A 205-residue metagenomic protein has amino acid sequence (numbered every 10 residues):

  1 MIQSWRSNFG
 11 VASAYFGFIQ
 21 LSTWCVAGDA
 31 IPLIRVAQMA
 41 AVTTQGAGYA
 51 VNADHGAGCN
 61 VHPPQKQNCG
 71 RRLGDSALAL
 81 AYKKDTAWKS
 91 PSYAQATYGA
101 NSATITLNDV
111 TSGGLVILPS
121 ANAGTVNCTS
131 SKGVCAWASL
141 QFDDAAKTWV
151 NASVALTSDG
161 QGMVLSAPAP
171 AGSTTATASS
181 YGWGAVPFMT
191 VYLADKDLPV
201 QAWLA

Functional and structural regions predicted by a protein language model:
M1-A205: Catalytic-domain carbohydrate-binding cleft regions of carbohydrate-active enzymes
